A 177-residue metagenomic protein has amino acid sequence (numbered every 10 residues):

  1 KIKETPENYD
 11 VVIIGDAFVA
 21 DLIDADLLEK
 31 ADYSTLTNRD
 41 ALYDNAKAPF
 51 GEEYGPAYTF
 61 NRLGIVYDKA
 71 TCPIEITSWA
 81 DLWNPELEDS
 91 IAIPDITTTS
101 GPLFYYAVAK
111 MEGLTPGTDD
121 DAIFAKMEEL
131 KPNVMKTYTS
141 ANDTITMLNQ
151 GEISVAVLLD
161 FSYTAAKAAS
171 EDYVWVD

Functional and structural regions predicted by a protein language model:
I2-E7: Short, well-structured alpha-helical segments in soluble
N8-N149: Extracytoplasmic ligand-binding site segments that recognize negatively charged/polar headgroups
D10-I13, T137, S154-L159, W175: Paired acidic/hydrophobic, glycine-rich loop segments that form the ligand-binding mouth/hinge of periplasmic-binding
V19-D21, N149, S154-Y173: A ligand-binding cleft/hinge motif common to bilobed small-molecule-binding domains
D143, S170-D177: Extracytoplasmic/periplasmic substrate-recognition and gating elements
